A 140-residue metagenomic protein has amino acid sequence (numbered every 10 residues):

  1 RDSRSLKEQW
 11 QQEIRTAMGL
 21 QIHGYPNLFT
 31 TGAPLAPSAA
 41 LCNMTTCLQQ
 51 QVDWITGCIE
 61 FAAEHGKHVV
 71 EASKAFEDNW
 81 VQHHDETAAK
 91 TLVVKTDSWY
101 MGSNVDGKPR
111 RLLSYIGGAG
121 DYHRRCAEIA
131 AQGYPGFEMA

Functional and structural regions predicted by a protein language model:
R1-P37, L41: Glycine-rich loop(s) and the adjacent beta-strand/alpha-helix scaffold that form part
T16, F29-A140: C-terminal, flexible cofactor-proximal segment of oxidoreductases
